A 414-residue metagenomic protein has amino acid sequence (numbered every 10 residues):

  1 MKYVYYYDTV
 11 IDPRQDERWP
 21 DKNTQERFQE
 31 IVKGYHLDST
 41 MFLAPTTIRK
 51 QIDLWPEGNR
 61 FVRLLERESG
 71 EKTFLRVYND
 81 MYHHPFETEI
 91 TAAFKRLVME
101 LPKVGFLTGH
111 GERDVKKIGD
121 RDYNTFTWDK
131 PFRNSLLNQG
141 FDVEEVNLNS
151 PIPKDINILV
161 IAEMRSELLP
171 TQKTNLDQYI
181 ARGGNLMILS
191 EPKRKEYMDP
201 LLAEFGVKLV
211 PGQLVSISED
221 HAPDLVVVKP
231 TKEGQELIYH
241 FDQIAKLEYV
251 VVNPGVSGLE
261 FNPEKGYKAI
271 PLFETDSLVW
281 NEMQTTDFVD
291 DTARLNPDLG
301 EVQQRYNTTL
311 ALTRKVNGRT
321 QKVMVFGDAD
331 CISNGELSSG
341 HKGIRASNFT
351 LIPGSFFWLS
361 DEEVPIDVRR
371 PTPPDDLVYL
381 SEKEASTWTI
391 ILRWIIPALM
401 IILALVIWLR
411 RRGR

Functional and structural regions predicted by a protein language model:
M1-P131, S135, V364-V368, L377-W394 (+1 more regions): Hydrophobic targeting/anchoring helices
V4-D8, L107, V146-L148, G212 (+2 more regions): Conserved beta-strand termini and adjacent loop/short-helix elements that scaffold enzyme active sites in alpha/beta
R67, R76-V77, T108, F273-D276 (+3 more regions): Pocket-edge structural micro-motifs
N124-V364: Acidic, S/T/G-rich, low-cysteine, solvent-exposed domains in lumenal/extracellular/periplasmic regions of secretory
S218, T372-P374: A glycine-rich phosphate-binding loop feature that marks nucleotide/adenosyl-phosphate handling sites
